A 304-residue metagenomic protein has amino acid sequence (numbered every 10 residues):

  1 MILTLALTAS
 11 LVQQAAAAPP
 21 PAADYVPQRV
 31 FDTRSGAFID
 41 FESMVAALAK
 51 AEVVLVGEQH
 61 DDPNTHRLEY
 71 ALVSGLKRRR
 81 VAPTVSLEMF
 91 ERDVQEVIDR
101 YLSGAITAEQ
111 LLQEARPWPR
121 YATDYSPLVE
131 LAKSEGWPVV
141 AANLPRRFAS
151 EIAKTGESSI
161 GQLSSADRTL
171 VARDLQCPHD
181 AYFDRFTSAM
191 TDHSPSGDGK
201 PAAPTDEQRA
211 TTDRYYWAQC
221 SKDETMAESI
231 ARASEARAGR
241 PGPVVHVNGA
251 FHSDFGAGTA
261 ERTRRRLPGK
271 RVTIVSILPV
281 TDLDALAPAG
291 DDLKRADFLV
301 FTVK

Functional and structural regions predicted by a protein language model:
L7-A51: N- or domain-start disorder-to-order transition segments that initiate the globular core
Y25-R29, A49-Q59, T107-Q113, R209-T212: Acidic/histidine-rich, surface-exposed loop or edge segments in extracytoplasmic proteins
G36-A37, F41-R78: Zymogen propeptides
F41, V45-L48, E69-V73, Y125-V129 (+3 more regions): Extracytoplasmic/secreted envelope proteins and their assembly/folding machinery, especially bacterial periplasmic
Q59-P63, F90-V94, P145-A149, A250-D254 (+1 more regions): Solvent-exposed loop/turn segments at secondary-structure junctions within structured extracellular/periplasmic domains
T84-E91, I274-L278: Short internal beta-strands
E96-A233: A substrate-binding/cap region within the structured catalytic cores of diverse enzymes
T225-V245, A250-K304: C-terminal regions of proteins
